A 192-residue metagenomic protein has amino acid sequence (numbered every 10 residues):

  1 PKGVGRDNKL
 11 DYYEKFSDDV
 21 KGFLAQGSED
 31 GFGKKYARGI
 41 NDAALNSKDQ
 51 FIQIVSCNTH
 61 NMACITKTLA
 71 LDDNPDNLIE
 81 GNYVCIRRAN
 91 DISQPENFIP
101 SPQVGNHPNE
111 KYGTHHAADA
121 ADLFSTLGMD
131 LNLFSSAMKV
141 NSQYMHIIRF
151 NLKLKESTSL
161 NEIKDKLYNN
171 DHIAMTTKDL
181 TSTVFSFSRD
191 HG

Functional and structural regions predicted by a protein language model:
P1-S93: N-terminal Rossmann-like NAD(P) cofactor-binding subdomain of oxidoreductases, focused on the glycine-rich
N77-E80, C85-G192: C-terminal substrate-binding/catalytic lobe of Rossmann-fold NAD(P)-dependent oxidoreductases
